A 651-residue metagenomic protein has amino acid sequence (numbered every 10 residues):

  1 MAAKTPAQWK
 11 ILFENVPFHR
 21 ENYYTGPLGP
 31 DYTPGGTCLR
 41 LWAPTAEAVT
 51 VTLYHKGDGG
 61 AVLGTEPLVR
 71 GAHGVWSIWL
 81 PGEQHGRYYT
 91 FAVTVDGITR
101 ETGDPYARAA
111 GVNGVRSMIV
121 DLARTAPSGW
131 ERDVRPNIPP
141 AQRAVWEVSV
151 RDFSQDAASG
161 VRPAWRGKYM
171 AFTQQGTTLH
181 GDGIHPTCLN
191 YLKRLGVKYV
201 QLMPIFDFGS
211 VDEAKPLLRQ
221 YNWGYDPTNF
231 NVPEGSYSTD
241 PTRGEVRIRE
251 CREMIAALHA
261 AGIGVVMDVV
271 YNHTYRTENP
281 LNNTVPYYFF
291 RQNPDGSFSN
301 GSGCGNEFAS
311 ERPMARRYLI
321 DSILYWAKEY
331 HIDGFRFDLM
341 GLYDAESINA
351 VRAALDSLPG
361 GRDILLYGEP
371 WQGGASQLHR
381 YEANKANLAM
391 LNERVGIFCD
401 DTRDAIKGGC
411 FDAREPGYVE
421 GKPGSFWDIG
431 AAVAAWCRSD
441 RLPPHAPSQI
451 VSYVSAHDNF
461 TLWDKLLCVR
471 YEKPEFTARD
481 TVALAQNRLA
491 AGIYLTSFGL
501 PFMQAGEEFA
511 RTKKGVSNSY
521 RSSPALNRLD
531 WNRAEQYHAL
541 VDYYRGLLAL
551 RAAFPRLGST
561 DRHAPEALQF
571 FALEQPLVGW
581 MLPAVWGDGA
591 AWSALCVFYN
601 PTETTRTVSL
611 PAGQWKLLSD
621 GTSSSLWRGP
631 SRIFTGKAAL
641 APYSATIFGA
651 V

Functional and structural regions predicted by a protein language model:
M1-P34, V62-L63, R70-Q174: The feature marks proteins involved in alpha-glucan
E21-G26, T496-V516, R528-L595: Glycan-recognition and catalytic regions of carbohydrate-active enzymes
D31-E47, Q569-P611: Carbohydrate-binding surface patches
L41, F91, V148, L202 (+8 more regions): Conserved, mostly hydrophobic/aromatic
A43, H85-Y89, P630-V651: C-terminal beta-strand-rich structural cap/linker in extracellular carbohydrate-active enzymes
Y54, R479, A483, L529 (+4 more regions): C-terminal accessory region downstream of the catalytic core in glycan-modifying enzymes
V120, R352-A353, L358, R362-A505 (+5 more regions): Conserved alpha/beta catalytic core and glycan-binding cleft of carbohydrate-active enzymes
R151-Y330, L339-P359, L365, Q377: Substrate-binding/active-site clefts of carbohydrate-active enzymes
